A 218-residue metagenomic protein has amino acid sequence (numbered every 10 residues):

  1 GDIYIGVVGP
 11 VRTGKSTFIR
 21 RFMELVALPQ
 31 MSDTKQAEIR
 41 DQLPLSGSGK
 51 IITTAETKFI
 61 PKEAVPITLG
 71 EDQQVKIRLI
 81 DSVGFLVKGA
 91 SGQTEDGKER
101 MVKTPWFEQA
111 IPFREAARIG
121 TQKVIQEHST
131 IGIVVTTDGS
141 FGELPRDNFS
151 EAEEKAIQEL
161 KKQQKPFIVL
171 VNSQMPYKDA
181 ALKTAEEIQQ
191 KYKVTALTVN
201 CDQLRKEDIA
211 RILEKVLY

Functional and structural regions predicted by a protein language model:
G1-E108, Q126: Conserved G1/Walker A P-loop phosphate-binding module
V75-R78, T130-I131, P166: Loop/turn-to-beta-strand initiation segments
L79-D81, V134, T198-N200: Structural signal for conserved beta-strand scaffold positions within catalytic alpha/beta enzyme cores
I80-V83, T136-G139, S173: Fold-independent oxyanion-binding glycine-rich loops and adjacent beta-strand/coil segments at enzyme active sites
G89-G92, E143-N148, K178-L182: Conserved ATPase-coupling elements of RecA-like P-loop NTPase cores
A90-E143, L160: Inter-motif core of Ras-like GTPase G domains
N148-E154: Charged helix-capping and loop-helix junction motifs
K155, E159-I168, S173-Y218: Canonical P-loop GTPase G-domain recognition
